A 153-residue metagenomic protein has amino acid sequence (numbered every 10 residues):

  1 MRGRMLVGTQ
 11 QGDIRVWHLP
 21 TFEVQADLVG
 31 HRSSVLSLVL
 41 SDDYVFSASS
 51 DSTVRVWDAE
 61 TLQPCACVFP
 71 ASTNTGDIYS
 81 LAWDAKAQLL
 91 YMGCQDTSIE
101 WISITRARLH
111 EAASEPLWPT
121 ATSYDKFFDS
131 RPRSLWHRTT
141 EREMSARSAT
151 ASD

Functional and structural regions predicted by a protein language model:
M1-G3, L38-Y44, A82-Q88: Loop/turn segments within WD40 beta-propeller blades
M1-P20: Glycine/proline-rich, flexible active-site/cofactor-binding loop segments that harbor closely spaced acidic
G8, F22, V29-R32, A71-I78 (+1 more regions): Intrinsic disorder
G8-Q11, A48-D51, G93-D96: Conserved strand-to-loop turn within each blade of WD40 beta-propeller repeats
D13, D27, S34-S37, T53 (+1 more regions): Residue-level landmark of C2H2 zinc fingers
I14-W17, V54-D58, I99-I104: WD40-repeat beta-propellers
L19-A48, A59: Internal alpha-helical scaffold/solenoid segments in large eukaryotic proteins
E60-D153: Terminal intrinsically disordered, low-complexity extensions flanking WD-repeat/beta-propeller proteins
